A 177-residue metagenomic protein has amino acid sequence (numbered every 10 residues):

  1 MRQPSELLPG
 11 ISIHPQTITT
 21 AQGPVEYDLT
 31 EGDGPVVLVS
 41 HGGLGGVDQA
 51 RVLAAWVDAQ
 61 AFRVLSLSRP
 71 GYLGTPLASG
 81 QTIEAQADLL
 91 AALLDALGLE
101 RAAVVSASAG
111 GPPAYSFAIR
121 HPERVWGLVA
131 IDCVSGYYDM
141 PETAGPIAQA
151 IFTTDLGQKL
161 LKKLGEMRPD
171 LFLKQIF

Functional and structural regions predicted by a protein language model:
Q3-L29: N-terminal cap/lid segment of alpha/beta-hydrolase-fold proteins
G23-P76: Conserved HGGG/HGGXW glycine-rich cap/lid loop of the alpha/beta-hydrolase fold
G32-G34, D95-R101, P122: Active-site acidic short loop of glycosyltransferases
L77-T82: Short glycine-enriched, charge-decorated loop/helix-capping segments at active-site entrances that position
A85-A103: Conserved acidic catalytic loop of the alpha/beta-hydrolase fold
E100-A144: Conserved hydrolase catalytic core segment
L128-R168: Flexible "cap/lid" loop of the alpha/beta hydrolase fold
E166-F177: Conserved alpha/beta-hydrolase catalytic His-Asp/Glu region
